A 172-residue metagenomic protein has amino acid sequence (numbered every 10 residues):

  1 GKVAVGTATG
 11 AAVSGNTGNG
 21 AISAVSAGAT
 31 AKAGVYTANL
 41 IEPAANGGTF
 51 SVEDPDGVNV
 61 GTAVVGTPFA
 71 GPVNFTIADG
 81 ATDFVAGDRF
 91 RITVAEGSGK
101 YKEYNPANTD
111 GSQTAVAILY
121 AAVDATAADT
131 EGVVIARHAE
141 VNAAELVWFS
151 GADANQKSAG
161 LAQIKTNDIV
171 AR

Functional and structural regions predicted by a protein language model:
G1-R172: Surface-exposed, low-hydrophobicity beta-strand/loop segments enriched in small/polar/acidic residues
